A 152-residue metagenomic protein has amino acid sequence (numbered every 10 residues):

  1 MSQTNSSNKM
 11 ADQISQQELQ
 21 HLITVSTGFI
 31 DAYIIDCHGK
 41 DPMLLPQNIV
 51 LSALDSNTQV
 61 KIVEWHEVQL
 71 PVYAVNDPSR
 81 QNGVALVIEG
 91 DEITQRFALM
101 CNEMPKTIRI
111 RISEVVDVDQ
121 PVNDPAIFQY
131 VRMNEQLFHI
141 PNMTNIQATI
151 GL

Functional and structural regions predicted by a protein language model:
M1-L152: An acidic, low-aromatic, low-complexity terminal/linker signal
